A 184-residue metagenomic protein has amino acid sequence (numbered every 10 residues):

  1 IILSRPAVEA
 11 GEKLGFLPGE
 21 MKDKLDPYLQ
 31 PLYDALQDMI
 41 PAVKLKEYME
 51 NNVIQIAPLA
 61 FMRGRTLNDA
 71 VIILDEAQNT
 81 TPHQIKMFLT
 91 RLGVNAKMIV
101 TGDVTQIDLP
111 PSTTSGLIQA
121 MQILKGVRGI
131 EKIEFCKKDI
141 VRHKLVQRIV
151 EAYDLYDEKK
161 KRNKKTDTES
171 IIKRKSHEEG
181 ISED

Functional and structural regions predicted by a protein language model:
I2-L74, Q78-H177, I181-E183: Conserved helicase motor core of SF1/SF2 NTP-dependent helicases
